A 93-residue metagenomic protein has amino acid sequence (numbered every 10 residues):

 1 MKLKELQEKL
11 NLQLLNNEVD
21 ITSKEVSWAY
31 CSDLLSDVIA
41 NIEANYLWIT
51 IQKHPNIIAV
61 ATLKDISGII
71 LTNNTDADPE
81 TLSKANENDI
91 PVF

Functional and structural regions predicted by a protein language model:
M1-N41: Conserved catalytic and cofactor-binding micro-motifs that handle phosphate-bearing ligands or nucleotide cofactors
I21-S23, D33-L47, I51-F93: Feature captures the catalytic cores and cofactor-binding loops of soluble hydro-lyases/lyases that act on carboxylate
